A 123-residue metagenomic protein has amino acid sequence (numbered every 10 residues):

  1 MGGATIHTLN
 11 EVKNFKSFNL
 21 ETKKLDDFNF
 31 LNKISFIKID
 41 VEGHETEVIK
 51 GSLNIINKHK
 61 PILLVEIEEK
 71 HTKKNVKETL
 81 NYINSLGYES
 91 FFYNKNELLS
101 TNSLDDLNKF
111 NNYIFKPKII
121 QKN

Functional and structural regions predicted by a protein language model:
M1-N32: Glycine-rich adenosyl-binding loop in Rossmann-like folds that engage adenosine-containing cofactors
K24-N123: Conserved acidic-Pro-Pro-aromatic motif
